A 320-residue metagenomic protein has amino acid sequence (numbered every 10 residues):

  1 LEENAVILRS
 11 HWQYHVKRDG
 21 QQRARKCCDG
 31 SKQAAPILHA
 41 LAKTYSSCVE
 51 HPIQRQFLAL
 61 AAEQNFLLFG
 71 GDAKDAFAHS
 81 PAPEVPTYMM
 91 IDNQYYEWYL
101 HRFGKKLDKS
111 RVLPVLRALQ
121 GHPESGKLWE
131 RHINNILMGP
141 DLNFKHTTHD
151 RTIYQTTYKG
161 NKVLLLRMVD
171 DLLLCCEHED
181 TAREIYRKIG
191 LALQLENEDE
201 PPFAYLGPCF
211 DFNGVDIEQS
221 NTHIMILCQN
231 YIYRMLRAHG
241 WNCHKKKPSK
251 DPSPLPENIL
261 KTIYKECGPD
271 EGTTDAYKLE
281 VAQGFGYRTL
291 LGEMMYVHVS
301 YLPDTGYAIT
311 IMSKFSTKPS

Functional and structural regions predicted by a protein language model:
L1-S320: Long, low-complexity, charge-biased intrinsically disordered regions
